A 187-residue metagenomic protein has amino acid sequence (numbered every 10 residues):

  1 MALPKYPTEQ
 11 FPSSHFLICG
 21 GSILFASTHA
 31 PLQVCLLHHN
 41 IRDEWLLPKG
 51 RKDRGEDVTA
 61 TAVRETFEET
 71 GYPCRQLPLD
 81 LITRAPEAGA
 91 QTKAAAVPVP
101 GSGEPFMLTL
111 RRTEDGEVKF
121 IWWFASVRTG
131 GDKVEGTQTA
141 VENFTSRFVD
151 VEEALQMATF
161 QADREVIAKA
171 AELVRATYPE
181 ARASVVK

Functional and structural regions predicted by a protein language model:
M1-A30: Acidic, metal-coordinating catalytic segment for phosphate/diphosphate chemistry, firing primarily on the Nudix
A2, T83-P86, A94, R175 (+1 more regions): Alpha-helical and coiled-coil interaction segments, frequently adjacent to or embedded within charge-biased
I18-G20, L32, I121-W122, F144: Change "...and in nucleic-acid phosphodiester-cleaving endonucleases..." to "...and in nucleic-acid processing enzymes
S27-Q33, G116-E117: Short, solvent-exposed loop/turn segments that connect beta-strands within catalytic domains and beta-strand-rich
C35-H39: Short, acidic/hydrophobic/Gly-rich beta-strand patch recurrent on exposed beta strands that often constitutes part
L46-K49: A short gly/proline-enriched turn/hairpin at secondary-structure junctions
R51-E165: Unchanged
E152-K187: Charged phosphate-binding loop/patch that engages nucleotide di/tri-phosphates or the phosphate backbone of nucleic
